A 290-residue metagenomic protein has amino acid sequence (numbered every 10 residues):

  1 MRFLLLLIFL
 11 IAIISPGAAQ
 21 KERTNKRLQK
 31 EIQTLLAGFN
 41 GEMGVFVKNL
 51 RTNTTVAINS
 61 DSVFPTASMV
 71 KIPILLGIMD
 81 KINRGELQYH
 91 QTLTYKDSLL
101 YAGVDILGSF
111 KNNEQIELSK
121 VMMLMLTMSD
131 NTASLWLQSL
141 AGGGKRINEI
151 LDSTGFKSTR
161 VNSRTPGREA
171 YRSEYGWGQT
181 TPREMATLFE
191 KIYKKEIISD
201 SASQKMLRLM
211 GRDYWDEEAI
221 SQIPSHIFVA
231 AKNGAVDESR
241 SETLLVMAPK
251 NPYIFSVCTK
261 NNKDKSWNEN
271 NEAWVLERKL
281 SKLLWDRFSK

Functional and structural regions predicted by a protein language model:
M1-R23: Bacterial Sec-dependent N-terminal signal peptides
Q20-Q33, G38, S139-L140, G144-K145 (+3 more regions): Structured C-terminal helix/loop/strand segments within mature extracytoplasmic catalytic/sensor domains
R27-S60: A short, well-structured edge-of-sheet supersecondary motif
N53, P65-L93, M125, F255: Active-site SXXK
D80-S98, G144, S199-S203: Short, well-structured active-site flanking segments
L100-W136, G144: Conserved catalytic neighborhood of penicillin-recognizing serine enzymes
M122, L135-F189, Y193: Mid-domain, small-residue-enriched loop/turn segments at the edges of structured enzyme/sensor domains
